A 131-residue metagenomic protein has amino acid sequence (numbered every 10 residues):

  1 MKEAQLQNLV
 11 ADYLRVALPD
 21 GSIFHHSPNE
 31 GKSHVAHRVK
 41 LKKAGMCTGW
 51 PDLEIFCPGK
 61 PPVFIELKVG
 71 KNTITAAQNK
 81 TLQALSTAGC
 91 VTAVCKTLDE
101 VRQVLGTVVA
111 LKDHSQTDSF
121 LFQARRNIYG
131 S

Functional and structural regions predicted by a protein language model:
M1-S131: Catalytic phosphate/metal-binding cores of nucleic-acid and nucleotide-processing enzymes, i.e., regions that mediate
